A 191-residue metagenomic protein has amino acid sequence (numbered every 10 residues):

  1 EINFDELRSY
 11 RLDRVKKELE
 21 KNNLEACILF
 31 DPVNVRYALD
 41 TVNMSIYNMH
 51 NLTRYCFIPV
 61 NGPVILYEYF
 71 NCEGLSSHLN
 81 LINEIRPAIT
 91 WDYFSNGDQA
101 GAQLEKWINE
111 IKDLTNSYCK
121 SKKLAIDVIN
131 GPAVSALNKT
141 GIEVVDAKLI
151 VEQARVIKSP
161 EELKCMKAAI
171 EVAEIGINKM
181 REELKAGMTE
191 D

Functional and structural regions predicted by a protein language model:
E1-I175: A composition/biophysics-driven feature that prefers long, compositionally simple stretches
M180-D191: A charged, amphipathic alpha-helical module
